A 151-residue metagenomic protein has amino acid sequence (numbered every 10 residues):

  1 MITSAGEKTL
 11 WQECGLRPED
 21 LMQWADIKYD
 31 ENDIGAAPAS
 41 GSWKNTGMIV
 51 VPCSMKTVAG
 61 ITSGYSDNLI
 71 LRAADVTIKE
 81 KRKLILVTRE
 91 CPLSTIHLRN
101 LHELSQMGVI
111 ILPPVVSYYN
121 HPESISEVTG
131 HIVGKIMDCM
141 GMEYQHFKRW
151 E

Functional and structural regions predicted by a protein language model:
M1-I85, C91-E151: A cross-family phosphate/adenosyl-ligand binding-site feature
